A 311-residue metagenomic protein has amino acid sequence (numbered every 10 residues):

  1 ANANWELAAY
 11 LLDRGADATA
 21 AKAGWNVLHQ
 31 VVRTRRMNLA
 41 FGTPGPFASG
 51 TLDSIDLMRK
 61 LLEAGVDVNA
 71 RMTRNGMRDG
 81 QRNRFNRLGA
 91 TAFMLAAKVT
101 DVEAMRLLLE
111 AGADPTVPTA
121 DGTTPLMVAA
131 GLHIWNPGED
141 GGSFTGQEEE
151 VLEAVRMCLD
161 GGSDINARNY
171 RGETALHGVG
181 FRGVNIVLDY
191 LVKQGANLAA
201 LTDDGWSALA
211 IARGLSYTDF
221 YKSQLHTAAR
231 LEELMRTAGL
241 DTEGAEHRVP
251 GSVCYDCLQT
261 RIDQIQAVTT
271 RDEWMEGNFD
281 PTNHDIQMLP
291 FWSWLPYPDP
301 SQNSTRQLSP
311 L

Functional and structural regions predicted by a protein language model:
A1-W5, Q30-S54, G80-L88, L95-D101 (+3 more regions): Ankyrin repeat A-helix N-terminal signature
A9-D17, R59-D67, R106-D114, R156-D164 (+2 more regions): Ankyrin repeat domain, specifically the short helix-to-loop turn at the C-terminus of the second helix of each repeat
A18-K22, A70-R71, P115-P118, I165-R168 (+1 more regions): Ankyrin repeat boundary signal
G76-R78: Surface-exposed loop and turn segments in beta-propeller and other repeat-based domains that flank or scaffold
W135, G142-S143, E149, L159-D160 (+3 more regions): C-terminal "tail" modules appended to repeat-scaffold proteins
N166, R171-I211: Ankyrin-repeat and related helical/solenoid repeat scaffolds used for protein-protein interactions
L198-L240, G244-H247: Leucine-rich solenoid repeat scaffolds
